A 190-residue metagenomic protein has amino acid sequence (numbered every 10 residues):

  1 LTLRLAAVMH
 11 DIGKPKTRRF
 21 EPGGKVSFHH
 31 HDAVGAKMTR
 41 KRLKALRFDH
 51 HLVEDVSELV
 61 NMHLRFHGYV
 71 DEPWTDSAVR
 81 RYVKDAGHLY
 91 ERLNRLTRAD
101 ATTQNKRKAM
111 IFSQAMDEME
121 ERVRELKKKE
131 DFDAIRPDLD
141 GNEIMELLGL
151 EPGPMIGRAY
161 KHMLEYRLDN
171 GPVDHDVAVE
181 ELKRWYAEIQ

Functional and structural regions predicted by a protein language model:
L1-I111: Divalent metal-dependent catalytic cores for phosphoryl transfer on phosphate-bearing substrates
K41-A45, T103-Q190: Charged substrate- and nucleic-acid-binding regions of tRNA-handling and nucleotidyl-transfer enzymes, centered on
